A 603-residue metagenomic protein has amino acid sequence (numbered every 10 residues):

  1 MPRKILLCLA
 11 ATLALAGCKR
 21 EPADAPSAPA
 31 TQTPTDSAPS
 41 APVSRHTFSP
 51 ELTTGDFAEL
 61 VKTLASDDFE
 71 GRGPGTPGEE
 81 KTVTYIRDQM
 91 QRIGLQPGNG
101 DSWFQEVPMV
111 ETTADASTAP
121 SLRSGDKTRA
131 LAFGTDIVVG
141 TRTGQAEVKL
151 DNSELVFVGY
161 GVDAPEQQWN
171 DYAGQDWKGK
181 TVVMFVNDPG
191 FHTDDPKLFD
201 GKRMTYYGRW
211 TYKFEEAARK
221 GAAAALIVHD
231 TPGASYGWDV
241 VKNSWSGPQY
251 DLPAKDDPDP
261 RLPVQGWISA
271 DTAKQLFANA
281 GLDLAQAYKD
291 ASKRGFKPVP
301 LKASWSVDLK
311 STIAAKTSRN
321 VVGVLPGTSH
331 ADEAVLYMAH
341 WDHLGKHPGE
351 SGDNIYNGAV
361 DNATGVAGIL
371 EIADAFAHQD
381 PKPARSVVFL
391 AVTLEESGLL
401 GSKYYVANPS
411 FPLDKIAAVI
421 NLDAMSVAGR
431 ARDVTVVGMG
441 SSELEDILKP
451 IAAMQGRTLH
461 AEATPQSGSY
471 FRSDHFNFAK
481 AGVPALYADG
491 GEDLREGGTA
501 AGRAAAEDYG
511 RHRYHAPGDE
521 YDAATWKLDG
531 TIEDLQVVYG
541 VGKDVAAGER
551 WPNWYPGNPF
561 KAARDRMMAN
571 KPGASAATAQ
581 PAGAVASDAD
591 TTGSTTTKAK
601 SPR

Functional and structural regions predicted by a protein language model:
C18-E21: Bacterial signal peptide processing site
V43-E51, D67-P77, R92, R142-A146 (+10 more regions): Second-shell loop/turn segments in exported
S49-P97, R123-S124, D176, K180-Y207 (+3 more regions): Catalytic-core environment of secreted peptidases
T53, A132-D256, R261-L262, N354-N357 (+2 more regions): Extracellular/luminal Protease-associated
E70-P196, P300-L301, I313, S318 (+1 more regions): Noncatalytic luminal/extracellular "stalk/propeptide" segments of secretory-pathway proteins
G134-D136, E147-V148, A173, L252-D283 (+3 more regions): Metal-dependent peptidase/peptidase-like ectodomains
K202-Y206, G233, G345, S351-E443 (+2 more regions): Acidic/histidine-rich catalytic neighborhood of metal-dependent amide-processing enzymes
L370, D374, H378, E492-A563: His/Asp/Glu-rich mid-to-C-terminal helical/loop segments that flank catalytic regions of hydrolases
